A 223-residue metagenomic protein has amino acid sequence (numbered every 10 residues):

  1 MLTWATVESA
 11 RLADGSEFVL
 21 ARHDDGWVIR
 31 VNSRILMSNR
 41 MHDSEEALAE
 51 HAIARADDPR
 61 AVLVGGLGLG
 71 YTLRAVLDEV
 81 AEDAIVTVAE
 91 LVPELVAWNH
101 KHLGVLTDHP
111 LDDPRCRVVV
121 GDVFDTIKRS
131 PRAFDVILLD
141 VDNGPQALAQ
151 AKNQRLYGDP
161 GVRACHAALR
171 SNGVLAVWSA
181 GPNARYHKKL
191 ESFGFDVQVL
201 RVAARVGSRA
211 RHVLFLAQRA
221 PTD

Functional and structural regions predicted by a protein language model:
M1-R30: N-terminal auxiliary segments of SAM/dcSAM-dependent transferases
A21-H23, A217-A220: Active-site beta-strand termini and strand-to-loop segments that position acidic
L36, P182, R205: Glycine-/small-residue-rich active-site loops that bind phosphorylated ligands and cofactors
L36-H42: Short amphipathic beta-strand/extended segments with alternating polar/hydrophobic composition
H42-L169, V177-W178, F193, Q198-F215: The AdoMet/dcAdoMet-binding core of the Class I SAM-like
G173: Glycine-centered, phosphate/nucleic-acid-interacting loop/turn motifs that mediate DNA/RNA or nucleotide
N183-V202, Q218-D223: A SAM-dependent methyltransferase catalytic signature shared across enzymes that methylate proteins
